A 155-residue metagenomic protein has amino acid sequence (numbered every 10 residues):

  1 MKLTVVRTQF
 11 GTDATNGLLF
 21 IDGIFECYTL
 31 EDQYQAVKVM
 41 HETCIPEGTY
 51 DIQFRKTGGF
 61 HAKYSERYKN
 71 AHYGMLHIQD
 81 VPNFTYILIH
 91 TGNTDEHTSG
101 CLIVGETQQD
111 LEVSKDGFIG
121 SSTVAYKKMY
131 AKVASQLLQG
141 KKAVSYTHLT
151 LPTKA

Functional and structural regions predicted by a protein language model:
M1-V144: Cell wall/extracellular polymer interaction/catalysis modules
E96, K154-A155: Generic hydrophobic alpha-helical segments
T147-T153: Conserved small/polar residues in nucleotide/adenosyl-binding loops
